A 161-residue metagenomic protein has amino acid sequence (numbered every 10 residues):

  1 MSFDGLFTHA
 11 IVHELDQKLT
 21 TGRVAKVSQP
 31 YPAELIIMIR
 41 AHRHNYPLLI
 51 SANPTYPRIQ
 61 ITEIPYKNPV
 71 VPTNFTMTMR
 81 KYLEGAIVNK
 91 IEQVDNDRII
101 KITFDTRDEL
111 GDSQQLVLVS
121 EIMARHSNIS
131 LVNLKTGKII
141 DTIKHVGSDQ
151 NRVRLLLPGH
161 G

Functional and structural regions predicted by a protein language model:
M1-G161: Charged catalytic and DNA/RNA-contacting regions of genome-maintenance and nucleic-acid-processing enzymes
